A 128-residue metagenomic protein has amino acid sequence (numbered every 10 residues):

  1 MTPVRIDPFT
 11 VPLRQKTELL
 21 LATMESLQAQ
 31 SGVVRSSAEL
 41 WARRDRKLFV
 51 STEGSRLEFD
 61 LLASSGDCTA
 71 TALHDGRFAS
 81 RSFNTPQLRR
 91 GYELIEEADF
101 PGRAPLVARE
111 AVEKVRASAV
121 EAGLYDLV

Functional and structural regions predicted by a protein language model:
M1-V128: Active-site bordering "gate/hinge" segments that shape substrate access to catalytic or cofactor-binding pockets
